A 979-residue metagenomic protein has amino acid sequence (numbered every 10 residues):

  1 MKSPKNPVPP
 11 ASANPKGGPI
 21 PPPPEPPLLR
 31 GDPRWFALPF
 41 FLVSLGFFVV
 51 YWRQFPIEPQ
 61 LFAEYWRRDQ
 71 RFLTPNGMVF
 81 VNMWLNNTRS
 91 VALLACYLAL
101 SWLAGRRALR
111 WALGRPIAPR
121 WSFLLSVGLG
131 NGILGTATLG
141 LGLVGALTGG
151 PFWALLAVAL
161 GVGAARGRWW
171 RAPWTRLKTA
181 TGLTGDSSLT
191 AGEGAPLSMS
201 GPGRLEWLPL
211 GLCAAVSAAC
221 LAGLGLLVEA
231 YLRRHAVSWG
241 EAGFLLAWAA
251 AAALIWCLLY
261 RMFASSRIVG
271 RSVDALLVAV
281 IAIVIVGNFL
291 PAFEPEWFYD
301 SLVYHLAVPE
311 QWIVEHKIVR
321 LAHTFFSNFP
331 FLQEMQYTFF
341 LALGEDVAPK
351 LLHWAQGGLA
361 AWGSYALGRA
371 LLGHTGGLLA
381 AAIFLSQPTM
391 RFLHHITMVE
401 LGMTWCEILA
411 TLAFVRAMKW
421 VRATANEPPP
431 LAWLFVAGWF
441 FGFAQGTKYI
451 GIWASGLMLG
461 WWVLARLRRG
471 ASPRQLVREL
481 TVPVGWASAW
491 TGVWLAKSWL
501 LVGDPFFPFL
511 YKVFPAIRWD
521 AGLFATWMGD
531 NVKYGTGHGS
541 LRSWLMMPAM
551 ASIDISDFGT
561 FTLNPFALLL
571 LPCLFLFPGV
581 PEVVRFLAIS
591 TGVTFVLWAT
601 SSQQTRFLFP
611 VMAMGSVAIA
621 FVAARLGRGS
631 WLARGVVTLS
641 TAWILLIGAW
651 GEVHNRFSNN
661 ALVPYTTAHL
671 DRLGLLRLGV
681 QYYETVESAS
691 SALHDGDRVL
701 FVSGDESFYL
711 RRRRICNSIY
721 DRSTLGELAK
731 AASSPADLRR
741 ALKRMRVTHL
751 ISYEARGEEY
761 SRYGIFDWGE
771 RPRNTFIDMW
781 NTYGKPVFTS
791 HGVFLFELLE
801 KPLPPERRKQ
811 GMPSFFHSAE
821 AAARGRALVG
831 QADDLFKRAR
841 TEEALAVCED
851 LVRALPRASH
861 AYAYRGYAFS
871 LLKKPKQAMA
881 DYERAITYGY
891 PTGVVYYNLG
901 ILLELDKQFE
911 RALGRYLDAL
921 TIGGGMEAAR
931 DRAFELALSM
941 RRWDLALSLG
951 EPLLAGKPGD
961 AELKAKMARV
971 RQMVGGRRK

Functional and structural regions predicted by a protein language model:
K2-G185, T190-A191, L197-S266, W598 (+1 more regions): Membrane-embedded, hydrophobic transmembrane alpha-helices
L100-L103, L254-M262, L359-A361, S488 (+1 more regions): Hydrophobic, aromatic-rich transmembrane alpha-helices and their immediate juxtamembrane boundary segments
R115-S126, D274-L277, V347-A348, S364-Q387 (+4 more regions): Transmembrane-helix signature of polytopic, membrane-embedded enzymes that assemble or transfer cell-envelope glycans
G128, S217-L221, A279-I285, L378-F384 (+6 more regions): Transmembrane alpha-helix segments characteristic of polytopic inner-membrane glycan-assembly/cell-envelope
L183-L189, W248, A252, A454-A487 (+1 more regions): Perimembrane helix-loop-helix junctions
G211-S217, D274-V280, P429-W439, S455-W462 (+2 more regions): Signature aromatic-anchored transmembrane alpha helix within multi-pass, membrane-resident enzymes that catalyze glycan
F293-H305, V637, T641-S688, E706-S707 (+4 more regions): Membrane-proximal, lumen/periplasm-facing interface regions of secretory-pathway glyco- and lipid-modifying enzymes
L675-I719, T748-G757, F796: Short periplasmic/luminal acceptor-recognition loop of GT-C membrane glycosyltransferases, typified by
